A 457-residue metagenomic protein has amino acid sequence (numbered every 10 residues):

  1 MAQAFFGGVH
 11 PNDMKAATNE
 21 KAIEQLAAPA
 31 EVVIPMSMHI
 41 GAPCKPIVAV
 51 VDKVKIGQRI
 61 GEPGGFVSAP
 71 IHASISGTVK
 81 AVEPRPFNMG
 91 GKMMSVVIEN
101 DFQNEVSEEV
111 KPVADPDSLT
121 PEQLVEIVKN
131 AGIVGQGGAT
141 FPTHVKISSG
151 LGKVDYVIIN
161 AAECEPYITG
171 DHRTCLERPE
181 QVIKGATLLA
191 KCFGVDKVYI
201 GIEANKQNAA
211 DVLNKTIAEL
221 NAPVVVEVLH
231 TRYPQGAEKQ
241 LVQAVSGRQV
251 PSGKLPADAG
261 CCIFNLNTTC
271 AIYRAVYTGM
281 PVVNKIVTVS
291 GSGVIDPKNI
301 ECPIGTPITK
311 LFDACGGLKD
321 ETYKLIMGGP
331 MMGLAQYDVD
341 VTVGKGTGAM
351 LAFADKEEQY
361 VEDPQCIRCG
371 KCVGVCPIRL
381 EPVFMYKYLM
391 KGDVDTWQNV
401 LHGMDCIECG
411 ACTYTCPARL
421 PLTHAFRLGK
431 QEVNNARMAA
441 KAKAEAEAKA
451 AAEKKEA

Functional and structural regions predicted by a protein language model:
M1-I47: N-terminal, Lys/Arg-enriched amphipathic/low-complexity engagement segments that precede the first folded domain
A49-E62, A81: Short, well-structured beta-strand-loop connectors
G77-V79: Conserved hydrophobic positions within beta-strands
A81, P86-F141, L151, Q207 (+1 more regions): Acidic low-complexity segments
V106-S107, G135, V157-D171, G293: Gly-rich Lys/Arg/Thr-decorated short loops/hinges at beta-loop-alpha junctions or inter-strand turns that position
A162, D196-I308, A314-E321, G329: Hydrophobic alpha-helical positions that pack around
L176-C192: Histidine-anchored nucleotide/phosphate-binding helix
T347-D363, V373, P377-A457: Ferredoxin-type iron-sulfur electron-transfer modules in oxidoreductases and energy-metabolism complexes
